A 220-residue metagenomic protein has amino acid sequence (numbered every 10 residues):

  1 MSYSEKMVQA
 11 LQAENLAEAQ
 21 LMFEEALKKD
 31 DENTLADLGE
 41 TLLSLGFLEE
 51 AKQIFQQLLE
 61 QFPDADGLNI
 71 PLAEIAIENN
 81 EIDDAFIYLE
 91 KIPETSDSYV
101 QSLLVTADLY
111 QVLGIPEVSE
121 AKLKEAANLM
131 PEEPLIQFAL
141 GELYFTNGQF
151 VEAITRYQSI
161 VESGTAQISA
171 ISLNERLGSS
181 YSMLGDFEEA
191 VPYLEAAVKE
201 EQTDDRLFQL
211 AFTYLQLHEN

Functional and structural regions predicted by a protein language model:
M1, N33, G67, Q101 (+3 more regions): Start-of-helix register in tetratricopeptide repeats
E14, G46, N80, G114 (+3 more regions): Residue-level detector of the short coil/turn that links helix A to helix B within each tetratricopeptide repeat
E25-A26, Q57-L58, K91-I92, E125-A126 (+2 more regions): Canonical positions in the second alpha-helix
K29-D31, P63, D97, P131 (+2 more regions): Short coil turns that delineate tetratricopeptide repeat
D37-E40, P71-E74, V105, A139 (+2 more regions): Canonical tetratricopeptide repeat
